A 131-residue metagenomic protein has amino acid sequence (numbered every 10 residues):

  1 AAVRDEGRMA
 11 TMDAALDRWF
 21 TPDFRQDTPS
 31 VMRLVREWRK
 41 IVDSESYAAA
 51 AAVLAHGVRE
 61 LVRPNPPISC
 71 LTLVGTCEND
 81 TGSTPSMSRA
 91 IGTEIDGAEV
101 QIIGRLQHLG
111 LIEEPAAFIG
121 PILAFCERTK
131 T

Functional and structural regions predicted by a protein language model:
V3, I91, L109: Conserved short C-terminal alpha-helix that flanks the catalytic cleft of nucleotide-sugar-dependent
D5-P66: Conserved alpha/beta-hydrolase catalytic His-Asp/Glu region
A15, A51, I91, F118 (+2 more regions): Hydrophobic "lid"/C-terminal helical patch of Rossmann-like NAD(P)-dependent dehydrogenase/epimerase domains
P64-S69, T93-I95: Short, conserved loop/helix-junction motifs that constitute active-site signature segments in enzyme catalytic cores
P67-I68, V74-T76, D80: Short beta-strand/loop motif that positions the catalytic acidic residue of the alpha/beta-hydrolase fold
T81-M87: Conserved alpha/beta-hydrolase "acid-adjacent" motif
D96-T131: Catalytic active-site module of serine/aspartate enzymes centered on a nucleophile-bearing elbow/loop
